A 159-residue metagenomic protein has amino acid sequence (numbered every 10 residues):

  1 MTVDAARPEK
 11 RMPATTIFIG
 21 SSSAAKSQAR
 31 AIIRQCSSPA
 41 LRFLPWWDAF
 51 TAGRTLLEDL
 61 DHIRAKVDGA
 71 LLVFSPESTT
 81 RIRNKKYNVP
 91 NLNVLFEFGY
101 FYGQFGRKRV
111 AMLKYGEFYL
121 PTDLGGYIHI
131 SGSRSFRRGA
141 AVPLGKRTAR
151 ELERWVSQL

Functional and structural regions predicted by a protein language model:
M1-A70, Q104: Conserved N-terminal substructure of TIR/SEFIR domains
T2-D4, P8, L120-L159: C-terminal interaction surface of TIR/SEFIR-family domains
S21-S22, S75, L113-Y115: Cofactor-binding loop segments of dinucleotide-utilizing enzymes, especially the Rossmann-like FAD- and NAD(P)+-binding
L57, N91-F98, V142, A149: Amphipathic alpha-helical transducer elements in NTP-driven molecular machines
L71-E77: Short loop/turn segments at strand-loop or loop-helix junctions that form parts of catalytic or ligand-binding pockets
E77-G103: Conserved TIR/SEFIR loop-to-helix hotspot centered on a Trp-containing motif with a nearby acidic residue
R107-L120: Nucleic-acid nuclease catalytic cores
